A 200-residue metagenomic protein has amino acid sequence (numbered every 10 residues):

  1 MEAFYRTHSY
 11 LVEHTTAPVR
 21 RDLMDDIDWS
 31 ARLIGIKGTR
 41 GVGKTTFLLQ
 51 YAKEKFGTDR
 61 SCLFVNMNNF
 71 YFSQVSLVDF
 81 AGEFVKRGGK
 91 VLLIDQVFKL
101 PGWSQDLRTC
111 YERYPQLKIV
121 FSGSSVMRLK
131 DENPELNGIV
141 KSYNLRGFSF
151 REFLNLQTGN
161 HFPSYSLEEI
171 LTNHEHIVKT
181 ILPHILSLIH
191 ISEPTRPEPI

Functional and structural regions predicted by a protein language model:
M1-M24: N-terminal pre-Walker A segment at the start of P-loop NTPase domains
I36: Hydrophobic anchor at the beta1->P-loop junction of P-loop NTPases
G41: Walker A (P-loop) phosphate-binding loop of P-loop NTPases
K44: Conserved lysine of the Walker
F47: Hydrophobic positions on the alpha1 helix immediately C-terminal to the Walker A/P-loop
S61-G88: Short glycine-rich substrate-engagement loop in P-loop NTPases that contacts/grips substrate
K118-S124: Structural recognition of the conserved hydrophobic beta-strand(s) that form the central parallel beta-sheet of P-loop
S124, E132-R196: Interdomain motor-coupling "hinge/lid" segment immediately C-terminal to the ATP-binding subdomain of NTP-driven enzymes
